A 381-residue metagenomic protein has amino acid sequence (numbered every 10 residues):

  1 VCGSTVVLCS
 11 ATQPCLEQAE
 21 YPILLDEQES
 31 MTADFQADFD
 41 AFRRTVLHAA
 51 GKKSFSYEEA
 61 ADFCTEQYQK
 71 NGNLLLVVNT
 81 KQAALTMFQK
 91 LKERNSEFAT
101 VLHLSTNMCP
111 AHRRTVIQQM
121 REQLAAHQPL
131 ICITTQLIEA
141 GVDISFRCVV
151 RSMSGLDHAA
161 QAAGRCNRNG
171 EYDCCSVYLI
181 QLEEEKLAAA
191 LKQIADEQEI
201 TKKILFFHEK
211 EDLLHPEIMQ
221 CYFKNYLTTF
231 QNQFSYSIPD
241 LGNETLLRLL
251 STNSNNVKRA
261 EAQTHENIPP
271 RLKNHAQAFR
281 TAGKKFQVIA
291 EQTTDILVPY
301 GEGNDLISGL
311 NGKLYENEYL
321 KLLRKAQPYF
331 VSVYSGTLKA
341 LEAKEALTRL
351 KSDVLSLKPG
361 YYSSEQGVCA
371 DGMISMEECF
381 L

Functional and structural regions predicted by a protein language model:
C2-V7, N73, Q128-I131: Loop/turn-to-beta-strand initiation segments
T5, C9-Y68: Interdomain hinge/linker at the junction between the two RecA-like core domains of SF2 helicases
C9-Q13, N79-K81, T134-L137, M153: A short beta-strand-to-loop transition that corresponds to the Sensor-1 phosphate-sensing loop of AAA+ P-loop ATPases
C15-L16, A83-L85, E139-A140: Short, active-site-adjacent cap segments at secondary-structure transitions
I23-E27, M120, R168: Short, hinge-like loop/turn segments at secondary-structure boundaries
E58-V77, Q82-R114, R121-E122, V150 (+2 more regions): C-terminal helicase lobe and adjacent C-terminal extensions/tails of nucleic-acid helicase motors
Q123-E139, R151: Conserved two-lobed SF2 helicase motor
V142-F146: Conserved ATPase-coupling elements of RecA-like P-loop NTPase cores
